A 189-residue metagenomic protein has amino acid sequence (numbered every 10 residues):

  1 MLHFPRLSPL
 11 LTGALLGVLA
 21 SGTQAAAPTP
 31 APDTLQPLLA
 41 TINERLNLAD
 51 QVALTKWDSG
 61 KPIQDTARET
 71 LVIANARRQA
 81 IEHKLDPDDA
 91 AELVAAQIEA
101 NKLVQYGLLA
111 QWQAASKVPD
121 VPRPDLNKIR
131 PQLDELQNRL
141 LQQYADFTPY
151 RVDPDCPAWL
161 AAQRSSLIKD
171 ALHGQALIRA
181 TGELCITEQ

Functional and structural regions predicted by a protein language model:
L2-L11: Bacterial N-terminal signal peptides that target proteins for export
L11-L19: Bacterial N-terminal signal peptides
P28-A67: Immediate post-signal-peptide N-terminus of mature secreted/exported proteins
Q51-D58, A114-P122: Acidic/histidine-rich, surface-exposed loop or edge segments in extracytoplasmic proteins
A53, R77-I81: Amphipathic alpha-helical segments within well-ordered protein domains
H83-P119: Mid-length scaffold segments of soluble, non-membrane domains
D120-F147: Acidic/histidine-rich alpha-helical segments that form the ligand environment of transition-metal centers
D146-Q189: Glycine-rich, aromatic-bearing surface loops/beta-hairpins
